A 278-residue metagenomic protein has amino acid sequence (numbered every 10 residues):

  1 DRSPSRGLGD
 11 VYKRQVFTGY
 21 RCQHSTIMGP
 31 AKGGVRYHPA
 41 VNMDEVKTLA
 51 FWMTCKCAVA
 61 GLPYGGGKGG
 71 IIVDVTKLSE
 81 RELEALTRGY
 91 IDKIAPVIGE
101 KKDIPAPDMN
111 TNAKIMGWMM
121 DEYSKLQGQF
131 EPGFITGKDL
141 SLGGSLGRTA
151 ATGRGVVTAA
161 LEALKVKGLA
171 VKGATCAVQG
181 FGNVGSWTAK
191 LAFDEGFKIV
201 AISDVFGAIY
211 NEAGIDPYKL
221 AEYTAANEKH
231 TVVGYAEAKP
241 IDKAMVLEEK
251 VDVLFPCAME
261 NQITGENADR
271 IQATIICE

Functional and structural regions predicted by a protein language model:
D1-G9: Single conserved hydrophobic/aromatic residue that forms the stacking wall/gate of nucleotide- or nucleobase-binding
G7, E249-K250, Q272: Alpha-helix C-terminal capping/helix-to-coil transition sites in glycosyltransferase folds
G9-D10, Q15-S25, D121-Y123, D204: Short beta-strand elements
R14-T54: N-terminal cap/recognition module
H38, A58-K172: Glycine/serine-rich phosphate-binding loop and adjoining beta1-alpha1 elements at the start of nucleotide-handling
G144-L247: Glycine-rich phosphate/diphosphate-binding loop of Rossmann-like nucleotide-binding domains
V253-E278: ADP-ribose/adenylate-binding Rossmann-like module
